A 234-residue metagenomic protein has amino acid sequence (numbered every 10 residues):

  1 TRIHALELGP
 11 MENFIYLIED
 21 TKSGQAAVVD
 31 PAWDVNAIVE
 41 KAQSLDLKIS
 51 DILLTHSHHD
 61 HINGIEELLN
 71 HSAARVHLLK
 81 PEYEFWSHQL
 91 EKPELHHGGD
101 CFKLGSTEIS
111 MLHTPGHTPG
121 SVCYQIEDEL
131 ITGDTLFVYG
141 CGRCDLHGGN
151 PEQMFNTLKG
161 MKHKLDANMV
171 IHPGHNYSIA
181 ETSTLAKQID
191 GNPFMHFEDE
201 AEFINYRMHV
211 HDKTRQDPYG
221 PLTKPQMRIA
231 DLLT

Functional and structural regions predicted by a protein language model:
T1, N156-V170, G174-T234: Accessory terminal helices/loops
T1-L47, C123-G133: Conserved beta-strand hairpin/beta-sheet module of binuclear metal-dependent hydrolase folds, prominently
E12, S23-A26, W33-S110, D190-E198 (+1 more regions): Active-site HxH/HxHxD metal-binding segment of metal-dependent hydrolases
L17, G99-I126: Core dinuclear metal-dependent hydrolase active-site scaffold
I18, L68, D134, H175: Residue-level signal for inorganic ion chemistry
V28-V29, S50-H58, V76-K80, H113-G116 (+3 more regions): Active-site neighborhood of phospho(di)ester-bond hydrolases with catalytic His/Asp-centered motifs
H59, N63, G120, F137-V138 (+2 more regions): Short active-site segment of divalent metal-dependent hydrolases/proteases that encodes the spacing between
E84-H88, Y139-L146: A short acidic, helix-capping loop that chelates divalent metal ions and anchors anionic groups
